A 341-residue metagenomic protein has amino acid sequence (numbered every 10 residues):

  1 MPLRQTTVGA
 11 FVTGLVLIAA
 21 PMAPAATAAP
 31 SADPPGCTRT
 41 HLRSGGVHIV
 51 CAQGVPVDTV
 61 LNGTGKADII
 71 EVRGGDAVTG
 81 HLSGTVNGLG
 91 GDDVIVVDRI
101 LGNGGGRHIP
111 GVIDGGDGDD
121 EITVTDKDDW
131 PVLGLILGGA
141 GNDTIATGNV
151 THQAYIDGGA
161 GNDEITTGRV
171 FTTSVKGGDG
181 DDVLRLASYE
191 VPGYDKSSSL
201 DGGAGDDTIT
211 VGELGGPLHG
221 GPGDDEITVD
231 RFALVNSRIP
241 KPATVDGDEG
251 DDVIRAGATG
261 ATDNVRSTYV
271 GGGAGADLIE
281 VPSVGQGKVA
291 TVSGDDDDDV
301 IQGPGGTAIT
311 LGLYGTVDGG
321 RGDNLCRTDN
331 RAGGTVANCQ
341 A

Functional and structural regions predicted by a protein language model:
M1-A29: Secretory targeting and sorting signals
A29-V94, V336-A341: N-terminal segments that cap or nucleate solenoid repeat domains
H41-L42, G63, V72, G88-G90 (+24 more regions): Glycine-centered beta-turn/loop sites at beta-strand termini
V55-T59, G74-G84, I100-G102, R107-G111 (+11 more regions): Short "repeat-start/strand-capping" segments in structured domains, especially the N-termini of parallel beta-helix
T310-A341: Leucine-rich solenoid repeat scaffolds
